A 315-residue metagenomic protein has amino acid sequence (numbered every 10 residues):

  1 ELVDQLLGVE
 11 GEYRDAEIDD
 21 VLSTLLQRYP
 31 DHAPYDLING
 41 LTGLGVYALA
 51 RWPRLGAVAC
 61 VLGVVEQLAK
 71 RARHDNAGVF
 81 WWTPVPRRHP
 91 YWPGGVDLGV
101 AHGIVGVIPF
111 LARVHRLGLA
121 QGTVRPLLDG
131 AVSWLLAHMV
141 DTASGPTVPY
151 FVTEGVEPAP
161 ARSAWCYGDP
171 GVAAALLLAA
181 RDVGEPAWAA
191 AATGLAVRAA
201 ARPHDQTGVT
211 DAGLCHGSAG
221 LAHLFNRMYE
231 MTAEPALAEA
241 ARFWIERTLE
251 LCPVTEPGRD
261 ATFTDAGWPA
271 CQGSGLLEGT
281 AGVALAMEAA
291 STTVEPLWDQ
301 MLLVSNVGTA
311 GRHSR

Functional and structural regions predicted by a protein language model:
E1-A101, V105: Extended ligand-binding groove/face enriched in aromatic
E1-V9, G43-G56, G106-Q121, G171-E185 (+2 more regions): Well-ordered alpha-helical scaffold segments within catalytic/enzyme domains
E10-H32, V61-F80, P126-G145, A187-T207 (+2 more regions): Long, well-ordered core segments of solenoidal/helical folds
Q27-N39, H89-V105, F151-P170, A200-S218 (+1 more regions): Solvent-exposed loop and edge beta-strand segments that line ligand/cofactor-binding and catalytic clefts
P86-R88, H138-A159, A175-L178, D182 (+2 more regions): Extended glycan-interaction surfaces of carbohydrate-active proteins
H102-P170: Acidic, glycine-rich loop-and-beta core segments that form the ion-binding/anion-interacting portion of active sites
R113, L178, V183, R227-P235 (+4 more regions): Terminal, non-catalytic domain-edge segments
E185-P235: C-terminal structural cap/anchor segments
